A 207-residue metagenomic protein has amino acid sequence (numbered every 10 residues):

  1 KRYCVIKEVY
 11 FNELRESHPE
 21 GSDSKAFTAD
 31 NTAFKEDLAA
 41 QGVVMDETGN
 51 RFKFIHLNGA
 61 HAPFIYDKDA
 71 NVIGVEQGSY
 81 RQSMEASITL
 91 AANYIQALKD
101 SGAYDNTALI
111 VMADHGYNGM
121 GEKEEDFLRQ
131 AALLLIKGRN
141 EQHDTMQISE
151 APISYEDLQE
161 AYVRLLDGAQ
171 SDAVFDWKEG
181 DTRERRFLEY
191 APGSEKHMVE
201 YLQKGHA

Functional and structural regions predicted by a protein language model:
K1-A207: Catalytic domains that recognize anionic headgroups
